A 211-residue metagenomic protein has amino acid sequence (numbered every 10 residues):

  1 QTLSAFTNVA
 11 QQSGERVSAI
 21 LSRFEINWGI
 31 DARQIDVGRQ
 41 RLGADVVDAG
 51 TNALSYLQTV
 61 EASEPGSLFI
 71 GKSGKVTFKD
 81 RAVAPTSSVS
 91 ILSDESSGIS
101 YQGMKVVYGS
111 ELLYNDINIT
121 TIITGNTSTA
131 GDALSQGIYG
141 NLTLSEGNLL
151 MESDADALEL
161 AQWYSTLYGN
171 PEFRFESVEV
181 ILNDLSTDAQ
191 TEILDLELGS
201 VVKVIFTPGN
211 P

Functional and structural regions predicted by a protein language model:
Q1-D31: Surface-exposed cap/loop segments at beta↔alpha junctions
Q1-L3, G38-Q40, G98: Generic signal for short, ordered secondary-structure residues within or immediately flanking folded domains
A10-G14, S55-P211: Acidic, small/polar-enriched beta strand-loop surface segments
L21-D48: N-terminal export/assembly leaders
V47-S55: Active-site-proximal helix/loop microenvironment of the serine DD-peptidase/beta-lactamase transpeptidase fold
